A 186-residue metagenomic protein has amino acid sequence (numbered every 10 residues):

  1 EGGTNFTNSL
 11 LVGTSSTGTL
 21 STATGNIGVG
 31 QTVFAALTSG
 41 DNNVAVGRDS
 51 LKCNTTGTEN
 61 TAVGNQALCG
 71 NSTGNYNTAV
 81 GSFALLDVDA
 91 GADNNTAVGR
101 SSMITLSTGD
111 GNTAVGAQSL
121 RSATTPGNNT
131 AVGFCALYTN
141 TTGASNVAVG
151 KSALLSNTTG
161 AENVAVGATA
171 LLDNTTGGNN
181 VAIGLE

Functional and structural regions predicted by a protein language model:
E1-E186: Glycine- and small/polar-enriched repetitive beta-structure motifs of secreted/surface proteins
